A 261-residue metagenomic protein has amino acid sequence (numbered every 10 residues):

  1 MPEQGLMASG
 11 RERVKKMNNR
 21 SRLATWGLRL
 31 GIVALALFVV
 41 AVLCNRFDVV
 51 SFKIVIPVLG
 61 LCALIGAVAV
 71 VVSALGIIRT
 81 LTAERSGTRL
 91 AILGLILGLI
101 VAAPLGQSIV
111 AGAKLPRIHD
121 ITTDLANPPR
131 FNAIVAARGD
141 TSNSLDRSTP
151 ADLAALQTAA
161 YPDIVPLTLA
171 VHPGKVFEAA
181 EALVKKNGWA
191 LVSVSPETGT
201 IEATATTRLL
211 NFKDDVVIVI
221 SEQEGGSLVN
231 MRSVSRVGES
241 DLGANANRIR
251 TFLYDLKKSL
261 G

Functional and structural regions predicted by a protein language model:
M1-A36: Membrane-anchoring hydrophobic segments
M7, V14-K16, L23, S73 (+3 more regions): A general, composition-driven signal for non-globular sequence regions
M17-G27, F52-V58, E84-L90: Membrane-interface helix-boundary signature
W26-T80: Membrane-embedded alpha-helical segments of integral membrane proteins
L43-D48, F52, I78, T82-R85 (+2 more regions): Ser/Thr-rich, low-complexity intrinsically disordered terminal regions
A74, L99, E239: Gly/Ser/Thr-rich helix-start
I92-Q107: Hydrophobic membrane-insertion alpha-helices, especially the h-region of bacterial N-terminal signal peptides
